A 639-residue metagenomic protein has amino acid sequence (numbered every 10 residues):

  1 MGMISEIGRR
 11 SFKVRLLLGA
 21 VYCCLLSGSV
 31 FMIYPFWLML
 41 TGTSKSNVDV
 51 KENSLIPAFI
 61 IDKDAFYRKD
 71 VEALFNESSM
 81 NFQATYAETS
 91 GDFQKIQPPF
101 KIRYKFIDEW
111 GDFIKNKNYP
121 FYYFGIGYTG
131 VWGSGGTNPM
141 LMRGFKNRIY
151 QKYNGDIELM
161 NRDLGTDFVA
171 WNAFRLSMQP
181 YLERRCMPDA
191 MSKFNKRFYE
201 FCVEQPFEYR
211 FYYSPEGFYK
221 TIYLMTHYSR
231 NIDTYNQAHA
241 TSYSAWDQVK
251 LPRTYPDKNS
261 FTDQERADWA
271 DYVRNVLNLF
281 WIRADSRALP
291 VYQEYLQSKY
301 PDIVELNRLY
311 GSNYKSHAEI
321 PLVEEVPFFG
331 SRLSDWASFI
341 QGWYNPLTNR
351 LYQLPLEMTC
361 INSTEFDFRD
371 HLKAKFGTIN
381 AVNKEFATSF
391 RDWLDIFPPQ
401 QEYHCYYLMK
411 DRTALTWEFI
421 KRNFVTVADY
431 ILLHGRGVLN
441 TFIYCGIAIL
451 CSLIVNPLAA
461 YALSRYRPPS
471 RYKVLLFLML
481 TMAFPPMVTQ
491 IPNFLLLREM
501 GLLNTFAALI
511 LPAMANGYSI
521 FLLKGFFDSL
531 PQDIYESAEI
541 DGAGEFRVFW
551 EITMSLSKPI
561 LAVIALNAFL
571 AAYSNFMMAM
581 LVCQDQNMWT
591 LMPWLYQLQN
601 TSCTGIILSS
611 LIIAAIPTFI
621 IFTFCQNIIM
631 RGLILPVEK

Functional and structural regions predicted by a protein language model:
I4-V14, L18-A58, A73, Y403-L408 (+1 more regions): A structural signal for multi-pass alpha-helical bundles of membrane permease subunits that mediate small-molecule
F59-T426: Polysaccharide-binding and catalytic clefts of secreted carbohydrate-active enzymes
